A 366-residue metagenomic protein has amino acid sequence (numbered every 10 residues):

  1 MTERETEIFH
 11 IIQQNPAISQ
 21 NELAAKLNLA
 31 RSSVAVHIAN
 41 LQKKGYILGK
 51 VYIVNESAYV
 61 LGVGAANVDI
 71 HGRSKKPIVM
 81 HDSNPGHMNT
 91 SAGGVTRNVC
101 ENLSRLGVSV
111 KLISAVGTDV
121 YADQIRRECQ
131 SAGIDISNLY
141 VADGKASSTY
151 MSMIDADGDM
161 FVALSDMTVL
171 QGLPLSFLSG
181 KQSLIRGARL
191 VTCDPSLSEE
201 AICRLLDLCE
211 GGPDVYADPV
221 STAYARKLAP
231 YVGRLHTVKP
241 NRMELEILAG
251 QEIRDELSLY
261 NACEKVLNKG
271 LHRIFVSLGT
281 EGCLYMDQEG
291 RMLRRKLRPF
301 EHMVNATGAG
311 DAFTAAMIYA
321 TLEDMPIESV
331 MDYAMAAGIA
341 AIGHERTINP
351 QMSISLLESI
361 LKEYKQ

Functional and structural regions predicted by a protein language model:
T2-Q20, K26-L27, S32, V36-N55 (+1 more regions): Conserved phosphate-binding/catalytic region of the ribokinase-like
E3-R4, I8-H10, I18-K26, A30-A115 (+1 more regions): Glycine-rich phosphate/adenosyl-contacting loop at the front of the ribokinase-like
K43-G45, L170-S176, A217-A223: Short gly/ser/thr-rich secondary-structure transition/capping motifs
E56-S57, H81-P85, R105-R189, G211 (+1 more regions): Conserved N-terminal subdomain of the carbohydrate kinase-like
P77-H87, G133, M292-E301: Glycine/charged-rich beta-loop-alpha catalytic/anionic-binding loops adjacent to active sites
L103, N241, G310: Short, conserved phosphate/pyrophosphate- and ester-handling motifs at nucleotide-, phospho-/glycolipid
L190-N261, E281-C283: Conserved beta-alpha-beta core of the PfkB/ribokinase-like small-molecule kinase fold
